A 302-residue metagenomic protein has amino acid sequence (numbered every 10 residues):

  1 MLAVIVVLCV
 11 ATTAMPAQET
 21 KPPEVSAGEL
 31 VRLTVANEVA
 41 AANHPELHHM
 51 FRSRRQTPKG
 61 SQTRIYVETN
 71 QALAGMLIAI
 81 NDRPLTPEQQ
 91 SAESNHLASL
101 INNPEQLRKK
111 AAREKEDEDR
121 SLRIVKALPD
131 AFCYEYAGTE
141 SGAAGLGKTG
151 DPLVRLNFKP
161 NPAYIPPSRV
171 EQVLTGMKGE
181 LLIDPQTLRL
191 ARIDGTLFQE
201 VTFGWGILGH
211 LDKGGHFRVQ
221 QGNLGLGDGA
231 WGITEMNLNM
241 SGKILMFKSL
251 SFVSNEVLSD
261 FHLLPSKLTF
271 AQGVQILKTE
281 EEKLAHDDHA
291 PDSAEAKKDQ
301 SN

Functional and structural regions predicted by a protein language model:
L2-T13: Bacterial N-terminal signal peptides
Q18-K178, P185-A191, T196-H216, Q220-A230 (+1 more regions): Structured extracytoplasmic
E235-N237: M16 family metallopeptidases and their MPP-like homologs
